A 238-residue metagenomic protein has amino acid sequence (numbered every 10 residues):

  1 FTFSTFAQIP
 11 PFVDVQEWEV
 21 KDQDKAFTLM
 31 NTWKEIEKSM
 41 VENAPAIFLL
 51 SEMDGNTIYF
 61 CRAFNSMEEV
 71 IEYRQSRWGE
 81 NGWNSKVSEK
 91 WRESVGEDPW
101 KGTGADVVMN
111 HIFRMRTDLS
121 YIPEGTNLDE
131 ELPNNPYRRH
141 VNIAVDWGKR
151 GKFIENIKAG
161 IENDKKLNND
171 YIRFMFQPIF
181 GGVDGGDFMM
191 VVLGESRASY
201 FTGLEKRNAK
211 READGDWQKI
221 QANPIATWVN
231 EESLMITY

Functional and structural regions predicted by a protein language model:
F1-F6: C-terminal segment of classical bacterial N-terminal signal peptides
A7-Y238: Short S/T/G/P-rich N-terminal loop/turn motif that feeds into the first structured element of a domain
